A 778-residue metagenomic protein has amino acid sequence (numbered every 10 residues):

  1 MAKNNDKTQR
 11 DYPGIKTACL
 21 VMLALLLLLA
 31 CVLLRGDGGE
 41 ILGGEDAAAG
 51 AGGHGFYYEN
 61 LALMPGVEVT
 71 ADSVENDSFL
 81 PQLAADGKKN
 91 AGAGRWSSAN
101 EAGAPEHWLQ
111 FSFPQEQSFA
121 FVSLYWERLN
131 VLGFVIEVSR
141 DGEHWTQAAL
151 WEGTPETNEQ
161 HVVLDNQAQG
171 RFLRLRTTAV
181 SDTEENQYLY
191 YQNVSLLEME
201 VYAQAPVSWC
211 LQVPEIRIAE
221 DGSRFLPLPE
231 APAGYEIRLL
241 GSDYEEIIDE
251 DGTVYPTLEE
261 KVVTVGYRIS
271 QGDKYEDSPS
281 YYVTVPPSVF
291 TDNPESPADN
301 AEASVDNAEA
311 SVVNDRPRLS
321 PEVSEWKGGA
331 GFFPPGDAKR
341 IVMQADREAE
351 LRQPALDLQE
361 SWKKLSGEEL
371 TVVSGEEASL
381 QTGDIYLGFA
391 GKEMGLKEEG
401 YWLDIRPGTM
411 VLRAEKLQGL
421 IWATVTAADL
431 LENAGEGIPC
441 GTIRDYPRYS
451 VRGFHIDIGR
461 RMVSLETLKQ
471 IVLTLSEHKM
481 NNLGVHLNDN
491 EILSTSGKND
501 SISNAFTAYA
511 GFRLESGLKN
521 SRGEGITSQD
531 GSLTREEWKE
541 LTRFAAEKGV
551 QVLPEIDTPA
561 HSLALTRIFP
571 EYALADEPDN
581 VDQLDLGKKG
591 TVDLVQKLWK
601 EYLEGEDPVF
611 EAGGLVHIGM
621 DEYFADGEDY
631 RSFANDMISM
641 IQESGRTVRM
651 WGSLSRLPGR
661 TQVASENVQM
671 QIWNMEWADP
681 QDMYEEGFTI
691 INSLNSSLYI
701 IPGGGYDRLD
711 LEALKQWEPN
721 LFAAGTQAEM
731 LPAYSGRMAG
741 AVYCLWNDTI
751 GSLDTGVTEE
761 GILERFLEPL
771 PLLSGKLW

Functional and structural regions predicted by a protein language model:
C19, G39, K89-A149, T154-P206: Aromatic, loop-rich ligand-recognition surfaces of beta-strand-rich domains
D37, I41, A48-A51, P65 (+4 more regions): Acidic, contiguous N-terminal accessory segments
G50-K89: Predominantly extracellular/luminal regions of secreted and cell-surface proteins, especially disulfide-bonded
P206-R238: Solvent-exposed, low-complexity, repeat-rich "mucin-like" stalks and linkers
E260-D273: Append "Rare intracellular matches occur via the same short Y/T/C beta-strand/loop motifs
L396-D582, V592, Q596-L615, V742 (+1 more regions): Feature activates predominantly on carbohydrate-active enzymes
A575-V668, W673-Q681: Active-site neighborhood of glycoside hydrolase catalytic domains
T661-V668, M675-W778: Flexible, acidic glycine-rich loops studded with aromatic residues
